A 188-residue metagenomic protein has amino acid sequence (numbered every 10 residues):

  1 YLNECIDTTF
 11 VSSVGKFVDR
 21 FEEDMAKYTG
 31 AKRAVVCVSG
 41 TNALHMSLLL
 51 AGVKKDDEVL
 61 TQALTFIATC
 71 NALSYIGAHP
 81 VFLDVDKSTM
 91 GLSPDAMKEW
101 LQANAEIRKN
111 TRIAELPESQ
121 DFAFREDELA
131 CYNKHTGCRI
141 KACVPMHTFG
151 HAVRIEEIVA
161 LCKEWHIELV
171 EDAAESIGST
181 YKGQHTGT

Functional and structural regions predicted by a protein language model:
Y1-D19: A glycine-/small-polar-enriched, mobile loop at the entrance of the PLP active site in fold-type I
V14-E58, A72-S74, F82-D84, E106-R112 (+2 more regions): Phosphate-binding glycine-rich loop
L49-L50, N71, E99, A160: Short, well-ordered alpha-helices that flank and scaffold nucleotide-derived cofactor binding pockets
T61, F82, L169-E171: Hydrophobic residues in well-ordered beta-strands that form the structural core
T65-C70: Conserved coil-to-alpha-helix start sites within the AMP-binding
G77: Structured binding elements
M90-T188: Active-site phosphate-binding strand-loop segment of PLP-dependent enzymes
